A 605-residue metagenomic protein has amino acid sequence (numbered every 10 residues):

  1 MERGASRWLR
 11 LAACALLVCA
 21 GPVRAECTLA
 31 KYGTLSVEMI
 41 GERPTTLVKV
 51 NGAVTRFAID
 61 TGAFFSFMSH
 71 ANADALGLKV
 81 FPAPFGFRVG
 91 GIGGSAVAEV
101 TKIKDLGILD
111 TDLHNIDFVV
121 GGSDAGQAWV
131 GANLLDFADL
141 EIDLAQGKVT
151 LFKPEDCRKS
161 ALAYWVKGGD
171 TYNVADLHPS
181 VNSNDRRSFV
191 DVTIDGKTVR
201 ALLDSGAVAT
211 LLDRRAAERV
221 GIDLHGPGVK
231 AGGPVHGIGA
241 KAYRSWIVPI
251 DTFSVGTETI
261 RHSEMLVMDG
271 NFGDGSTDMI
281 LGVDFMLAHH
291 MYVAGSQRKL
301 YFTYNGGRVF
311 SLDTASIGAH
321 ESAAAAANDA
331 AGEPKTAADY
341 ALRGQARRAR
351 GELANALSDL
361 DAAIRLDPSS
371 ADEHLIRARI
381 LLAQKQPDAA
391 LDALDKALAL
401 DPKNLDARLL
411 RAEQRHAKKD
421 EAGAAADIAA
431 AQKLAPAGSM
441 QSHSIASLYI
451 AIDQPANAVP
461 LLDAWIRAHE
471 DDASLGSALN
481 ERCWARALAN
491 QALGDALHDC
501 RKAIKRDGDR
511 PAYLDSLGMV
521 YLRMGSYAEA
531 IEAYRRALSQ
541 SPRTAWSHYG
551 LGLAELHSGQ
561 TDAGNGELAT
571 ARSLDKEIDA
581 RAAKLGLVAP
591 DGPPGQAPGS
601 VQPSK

Functional and structural regions predicted by a protein language model:
R24-R379, A383, D388, D392 (+7 more regions): Pepsin/retropepsin-fold aspartyl endopeptidases
G332, L366, L400, K433-L434 (+4 more regions): Structural marker of alpha-solenoid helical repeat scaffolds
A338, D372, D406, M440 (+4 more regions): Start-of-helix register in tetratricopeptide repeats
L342, I376, L410, S444 (+4 more regions): Canonical tetratricopeptide repeat
A349, A383-Q384, A417-K418, A451 (+4 more regions): Register position in tetratricopeptide repeats
Q491, L556-H557, T561-K605: Terminal, low-structured helical/coil segments at or just beyond the last alpha-helical repeat
